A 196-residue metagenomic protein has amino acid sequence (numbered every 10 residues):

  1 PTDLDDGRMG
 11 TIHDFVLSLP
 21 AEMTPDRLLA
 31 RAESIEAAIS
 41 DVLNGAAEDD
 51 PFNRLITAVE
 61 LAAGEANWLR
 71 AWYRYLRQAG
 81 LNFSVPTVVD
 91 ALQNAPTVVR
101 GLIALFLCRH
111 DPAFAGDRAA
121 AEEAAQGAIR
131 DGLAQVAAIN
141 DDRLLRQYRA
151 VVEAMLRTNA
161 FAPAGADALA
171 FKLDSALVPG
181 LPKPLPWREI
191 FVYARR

Functional and structural regions predicted by a protein language model:
P1-R196: Extended, well-ordered protein cores
